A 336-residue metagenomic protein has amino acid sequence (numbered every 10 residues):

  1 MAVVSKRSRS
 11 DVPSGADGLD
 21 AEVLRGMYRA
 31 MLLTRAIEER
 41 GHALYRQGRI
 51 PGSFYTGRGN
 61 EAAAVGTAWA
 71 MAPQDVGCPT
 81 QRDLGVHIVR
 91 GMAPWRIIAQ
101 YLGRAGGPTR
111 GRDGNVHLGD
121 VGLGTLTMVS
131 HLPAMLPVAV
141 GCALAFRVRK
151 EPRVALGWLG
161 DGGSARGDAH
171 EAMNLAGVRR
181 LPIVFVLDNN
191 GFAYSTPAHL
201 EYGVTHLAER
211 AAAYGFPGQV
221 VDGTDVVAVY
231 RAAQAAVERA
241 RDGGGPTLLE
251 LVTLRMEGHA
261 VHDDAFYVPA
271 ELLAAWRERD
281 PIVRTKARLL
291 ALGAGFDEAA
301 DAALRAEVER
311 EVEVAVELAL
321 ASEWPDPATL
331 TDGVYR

Functional and structural regions predicted by a protein language model:
M1-A63, E257, V261, A265-R336: Conserved acidic/glycine
A36-A43, Q47-R179, P197-G203, A208 (+1 more regions): Cofactor-binding active-site loop characterized by glycine-rich and histidine/acidic residues
Q81, L251-T253, V334: A general secondary-structure junction signal
H87-V89, S195, H259, T329: Short acidic, gly/pro-rich beta-turn/loop elements at beta-sheet edges and active-site/ligand-binding grooves
T125-A321: Glycine-rich ThDP/TPP pyrophosphate-binding loop and its adjacent helix/strand module within ThDP-dependent enzymes
